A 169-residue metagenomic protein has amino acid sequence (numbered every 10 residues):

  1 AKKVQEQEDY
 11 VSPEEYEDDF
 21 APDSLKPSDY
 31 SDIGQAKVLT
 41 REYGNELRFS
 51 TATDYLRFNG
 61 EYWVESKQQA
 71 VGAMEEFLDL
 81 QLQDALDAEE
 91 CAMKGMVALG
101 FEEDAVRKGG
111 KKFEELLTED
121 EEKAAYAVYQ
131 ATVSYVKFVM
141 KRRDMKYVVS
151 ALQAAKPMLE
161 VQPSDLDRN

Functional and structural regions predicted by a protein language model:
A1-E17: Basic, alpha-helical nucleic-acid-binding regions used in initiation and control of genome expression
D18-N169: Intein modules and their embedded homing endonuclease domains
